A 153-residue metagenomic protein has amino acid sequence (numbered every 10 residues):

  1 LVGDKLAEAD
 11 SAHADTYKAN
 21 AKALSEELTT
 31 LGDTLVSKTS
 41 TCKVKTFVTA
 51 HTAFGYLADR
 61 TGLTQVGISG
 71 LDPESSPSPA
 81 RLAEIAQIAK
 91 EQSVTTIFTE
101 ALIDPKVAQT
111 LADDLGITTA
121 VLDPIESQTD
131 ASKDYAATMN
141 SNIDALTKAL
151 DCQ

Functional and structural regions predicted by a protein language model:
L1-Q153: Extracytoplasmic metal-acquisition and chelation regions
